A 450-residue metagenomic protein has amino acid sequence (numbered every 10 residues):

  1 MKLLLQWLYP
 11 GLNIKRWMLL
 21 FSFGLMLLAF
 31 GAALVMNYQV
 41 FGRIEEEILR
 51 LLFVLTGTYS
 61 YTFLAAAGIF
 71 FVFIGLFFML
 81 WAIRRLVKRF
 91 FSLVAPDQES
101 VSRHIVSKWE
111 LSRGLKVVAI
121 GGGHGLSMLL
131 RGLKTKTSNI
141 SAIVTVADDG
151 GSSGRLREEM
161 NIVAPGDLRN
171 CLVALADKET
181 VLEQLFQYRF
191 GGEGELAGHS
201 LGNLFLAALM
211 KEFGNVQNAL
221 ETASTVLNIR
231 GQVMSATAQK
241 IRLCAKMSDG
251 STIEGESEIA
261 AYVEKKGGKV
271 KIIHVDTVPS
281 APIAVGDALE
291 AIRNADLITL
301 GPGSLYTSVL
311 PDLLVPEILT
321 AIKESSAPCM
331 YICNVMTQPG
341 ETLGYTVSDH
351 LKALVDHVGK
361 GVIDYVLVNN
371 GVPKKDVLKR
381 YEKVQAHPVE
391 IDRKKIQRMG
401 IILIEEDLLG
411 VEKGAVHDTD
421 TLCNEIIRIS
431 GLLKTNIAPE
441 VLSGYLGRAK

Functional and structural regions predicted by a protein language model:
M1-D97, A147-G267, E425-I427, E440-A449: Electropositive, gly/pro-rich neighborhoods at or near active sites that engage anionic ligands
K2-K15, R89-F90, G344-K450: C-terminal functional extensions of proteins
Q98-G114, I283-L289: A short, basic/flexible loop-to-alpha-helix module at the beginning of a structural domain
H124-L130, S152, T307-L314: Short glycine/serine/threonine-rich phosphate/pyrophosphate-binding segments that cradle anionic phosphate groups
S138, S325-C329, I363, I401: A short helix->loop->beta-strand "cap" motif at the edges of active sites that frequently abuts
A147-S153, T307, C329-Y331, M336-G340 (+1 more regions): Short gly/pro/ser/thr-enriched loop/turn and capping motifs at secondary-structure boundaries
Q239-P302: Active-site gating loop/helix substructures
D312-L319, Y345-H350: Charged helix-capping and loop-helix junction motifs
